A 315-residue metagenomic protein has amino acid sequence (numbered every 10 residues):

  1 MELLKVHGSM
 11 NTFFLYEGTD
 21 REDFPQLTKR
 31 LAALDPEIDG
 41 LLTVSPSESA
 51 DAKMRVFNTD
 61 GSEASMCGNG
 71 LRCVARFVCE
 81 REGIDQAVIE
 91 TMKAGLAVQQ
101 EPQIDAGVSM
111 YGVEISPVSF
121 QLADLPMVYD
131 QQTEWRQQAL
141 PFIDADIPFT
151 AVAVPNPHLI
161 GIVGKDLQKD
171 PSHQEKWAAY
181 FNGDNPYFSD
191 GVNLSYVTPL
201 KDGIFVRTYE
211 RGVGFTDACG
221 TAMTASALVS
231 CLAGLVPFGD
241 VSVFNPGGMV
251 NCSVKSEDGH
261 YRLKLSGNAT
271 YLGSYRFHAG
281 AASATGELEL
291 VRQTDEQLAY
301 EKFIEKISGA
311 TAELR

Functional and structural regions predicted by a protein language model:
M1-V108, I160-R315: A glycine-rich beta-to-alpha transition motif near the start of alpha/beta enzyme domains, typified by
S116, V128-Q131, G286-V291: Ligand-binding beta-strand-loop-alpha-helix segment within the catalytic cores of soluble metabolic enzymes
V118-A123, K169: Short, charged/polar, Gly/Pro-enriched secondary-structure boundary elements
S119, V154-H158, A269-Y271: Glycine-rich beta-alpha junction loops
Q121-L122, M127-I147, A179: Active-site glycine-rich loop that binds ribose-phosphate moieties when present
Q138-D170: Internal active-site segments that recognize and position negatively charged phosphoryl groups and nucleotide moieties
